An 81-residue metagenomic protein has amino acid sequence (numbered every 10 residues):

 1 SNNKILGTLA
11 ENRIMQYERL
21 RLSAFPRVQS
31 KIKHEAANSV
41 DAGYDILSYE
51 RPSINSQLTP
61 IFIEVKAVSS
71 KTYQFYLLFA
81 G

Functional and structural regions predicted by a protein language model:
S1-L6: Interdomain/boundary linker segments immediately adjacent to catalytic/signaling cores
T8-E11: Internal active-site segments that recognize and position negatively charged phosphoryl groups and nucleotide moieties
I14, E18, I46-S48, T59-S69: Conserved catalytic cores of phosphodiester-cleaving nucleases, focusing on short active-site segments
R19-R51: A short acidic/basic microdomain associated with nuclease active sites
S23, F79-A80: General N-terminal targeting signals
D41-A42, S56-L58: Short gly/pro-enriched beta-turn/loop segments at secondary-structure junctions
V65-F79: Short beta-strand-loop-alpha-helix junction that forms the active-site gateway of nucleic-acid-processing nucleases
